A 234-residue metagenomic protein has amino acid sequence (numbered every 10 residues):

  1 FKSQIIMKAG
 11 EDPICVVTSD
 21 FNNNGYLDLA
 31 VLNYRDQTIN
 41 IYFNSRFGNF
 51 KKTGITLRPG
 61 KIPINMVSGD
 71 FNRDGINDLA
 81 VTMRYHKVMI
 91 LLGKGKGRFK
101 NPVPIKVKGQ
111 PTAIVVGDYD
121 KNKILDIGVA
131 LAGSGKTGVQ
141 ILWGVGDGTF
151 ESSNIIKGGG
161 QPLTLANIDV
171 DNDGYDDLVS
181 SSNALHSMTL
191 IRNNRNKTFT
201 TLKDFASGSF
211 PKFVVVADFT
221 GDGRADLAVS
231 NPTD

Functional and structural regions predicted by a protein language model:
F1-E11, F43-K61, L79, L92-G109 (+2 more regions): Blade-edge motifs of beta-propeller repeat domains
K2-Q4, N24, T38, N183 (+1 more regions): Extracellular beta-propeller repeat domains
I14-F21, I64-R73, T112-K121, L163-N172 (+1 more regions): Beta-propeller blade termini
F21, Y34, N44-R46, F71 (+7 more regions): Inter-blade boundary loops/turns of WD-repeat beta-propellers
G25-L27, G75-N77, K123-L125, G174-D176 (+1 more regions): Glycine-aliphatic tripeptides that mark coil-to-beta-strand junctions in extracellular and membrane proteins
L29-L32, L79-T82, I127-L131, L178-S181 (+1 more regions): Hydrophobic beta-strand segments that make up the repeating blades of beta-propeller and related beta-repeat
T38-I41, K87-I90, G138-I141, S187-L190: A short loop-to-beta-strand structural motif that recurs across blades of beta-propeller domains
